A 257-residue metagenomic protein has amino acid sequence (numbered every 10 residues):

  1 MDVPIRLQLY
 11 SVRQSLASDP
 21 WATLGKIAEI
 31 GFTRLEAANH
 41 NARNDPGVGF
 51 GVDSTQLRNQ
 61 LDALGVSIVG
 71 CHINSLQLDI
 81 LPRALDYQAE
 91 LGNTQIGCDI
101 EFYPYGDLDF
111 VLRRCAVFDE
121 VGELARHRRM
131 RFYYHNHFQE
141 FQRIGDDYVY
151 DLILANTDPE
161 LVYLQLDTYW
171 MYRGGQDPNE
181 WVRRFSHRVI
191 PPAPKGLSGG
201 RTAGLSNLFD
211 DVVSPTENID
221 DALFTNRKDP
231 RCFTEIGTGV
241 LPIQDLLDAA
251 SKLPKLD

Functional and structural regions predicted by a protein language model:
M1-T33, D62, A89-G92, I144-L166 (+1 more regions): Histidine-acidic metal/acid-base catalytic patches
Y10, H40, L76, E101 (+2 more regions): Flexible loop residues that form catalytic and substrate-binding hotspots at small-molecule/glycan-binding clefts
Y10-S11, R43-D45, G70-H72, D107-D109 (+2 more regions): Short, contiguous strand/loop micro-motifs
R13-S15, G47-V48, N74-S75, L112 (+1 more regions): Residue-level marker of alpha-helix boundaries and capping positions
A17-S18, D45-G51, Q142-I144: Conserved glycine-rich "GG(E/T)P / GGGxP" loop and the immediately following alpha-helix in the radical SAM core
W21, G25, R34, N41 (+2 more regions): Active-site acidic/histidine proton-transfer and metal-coordination neighborhood in alpha/beta enzyme cores
E36-N59: Glycine-rich, proline-tolerant flexible connector loops at the mouths of alpha/beta enzymes
Q60-I68: Short, structured active-site "lid" loops
